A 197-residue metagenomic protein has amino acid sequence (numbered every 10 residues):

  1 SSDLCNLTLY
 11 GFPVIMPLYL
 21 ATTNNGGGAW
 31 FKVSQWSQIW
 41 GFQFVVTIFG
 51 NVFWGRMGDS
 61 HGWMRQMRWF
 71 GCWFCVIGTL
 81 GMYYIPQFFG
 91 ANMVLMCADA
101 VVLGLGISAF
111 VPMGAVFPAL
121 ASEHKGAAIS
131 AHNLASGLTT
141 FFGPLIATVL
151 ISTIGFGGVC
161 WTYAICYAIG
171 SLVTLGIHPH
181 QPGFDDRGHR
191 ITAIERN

Functional and structural regions predicted by a protein language model:
S2-W40: Extracytoplasmic gate region of multi-pass secondary transporters
G50-W63, I151: Helix-to-loop junctions at the C-terminal end of transmembrane segments in multipass secondary transporters
S60-W73: Cytoplasmic membrane-interface "Motif A"-like loop-to-helix N-cap segments of 12-TM Major Facilitator Superfamily
W73-G90: C-terminal ends and interior cores of transmembrane alpha-helices in multi-pass membrane transporters/permeases
N92-S108: Hydrophobic core of transmembrane alpha-helices in multi-pass small-molecule transporters, especially MFS/SLC-type
S108-A121: Intracellular juxtamembrane helix-capping segments at the cytosolic ends of symmetry-related transmembrane helices
H124-T153: A late C-terminal transmembrane helix in Major Facilitator Superfamily
A147-Y167: A membrane-interface helix-boundary motif in multi-pass transporters
